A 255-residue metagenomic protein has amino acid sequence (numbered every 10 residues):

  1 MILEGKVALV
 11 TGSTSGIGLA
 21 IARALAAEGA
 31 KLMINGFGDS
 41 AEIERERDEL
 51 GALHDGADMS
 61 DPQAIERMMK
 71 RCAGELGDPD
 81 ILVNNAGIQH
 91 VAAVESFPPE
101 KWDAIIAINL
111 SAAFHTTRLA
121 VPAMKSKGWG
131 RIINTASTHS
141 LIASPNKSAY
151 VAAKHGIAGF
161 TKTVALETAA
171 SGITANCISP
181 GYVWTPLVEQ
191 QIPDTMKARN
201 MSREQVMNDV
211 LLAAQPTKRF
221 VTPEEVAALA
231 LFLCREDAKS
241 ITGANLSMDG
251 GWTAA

Functional and structural regions predicted by a protein language model:
E4, I142, A230-L231, T242-A255: Short C-terminal tail/terminal secondary-structure segment of NAD(P)H-dependent dehydrogenase/reductase domains
V7, T14-S15: Conserved glycine-rich cofactor-binding loop
A93-V94, P98-I106, I132, L211: Substrate-binding pocket helix/loop in short-chain dehydrogenase/reductase
T117, A153, T161: Active-site helix of classical SDR
P122, L166-E167, K239: Alpha-helical segment proximal to the catalytic Tyr-Lys
S137: Residue(s) in the substrate-gating loop at a strand-loop-helix junction that position the organic substrate next
A169, T174, I241-G243: Short, small/polar-rich loop/turn modules that mediate ligand/substrate recognition or access, typified
